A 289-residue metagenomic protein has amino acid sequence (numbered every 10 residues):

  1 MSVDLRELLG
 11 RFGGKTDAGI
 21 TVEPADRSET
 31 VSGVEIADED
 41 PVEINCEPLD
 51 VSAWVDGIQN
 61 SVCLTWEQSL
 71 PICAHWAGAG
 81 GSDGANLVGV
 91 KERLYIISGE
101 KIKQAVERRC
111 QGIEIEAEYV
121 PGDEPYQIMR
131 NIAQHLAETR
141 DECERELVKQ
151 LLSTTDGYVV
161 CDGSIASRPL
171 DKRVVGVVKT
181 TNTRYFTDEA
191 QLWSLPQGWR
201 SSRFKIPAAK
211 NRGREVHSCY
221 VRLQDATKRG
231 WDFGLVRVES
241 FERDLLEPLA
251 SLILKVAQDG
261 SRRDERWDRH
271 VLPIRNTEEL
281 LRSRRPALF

Functional and structural regions predicted by a protein language model:
M1-V51, S61-E67, G84-F289: Long, contiguous domain-sized segments
A53-V55: Short hydrophobic beta-strand that contains or immediately precedes a catalytic carboxylate
A79-G80: Short, ordered "entry" segments at domain starts
